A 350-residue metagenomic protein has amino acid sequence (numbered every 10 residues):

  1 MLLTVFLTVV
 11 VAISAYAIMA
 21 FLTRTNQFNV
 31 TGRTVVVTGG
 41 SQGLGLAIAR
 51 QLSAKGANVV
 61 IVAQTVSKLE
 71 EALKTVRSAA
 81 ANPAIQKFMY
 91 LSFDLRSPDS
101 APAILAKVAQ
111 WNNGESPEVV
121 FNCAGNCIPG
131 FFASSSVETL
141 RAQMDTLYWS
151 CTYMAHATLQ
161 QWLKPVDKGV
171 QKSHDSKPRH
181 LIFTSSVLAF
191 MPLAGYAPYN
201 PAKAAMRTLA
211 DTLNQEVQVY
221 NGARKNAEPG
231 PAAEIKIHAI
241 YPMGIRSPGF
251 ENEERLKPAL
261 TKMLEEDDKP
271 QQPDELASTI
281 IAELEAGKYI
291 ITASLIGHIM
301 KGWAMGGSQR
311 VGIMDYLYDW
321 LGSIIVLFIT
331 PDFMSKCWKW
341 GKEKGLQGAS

Functional and structural regions predicted by a protein language model:
T34, S41-Q42: Conserved glycine-rich cofactor-binding loop
K55-A72: Conserved glycine-rich Rossmann-like NAD(P)H-binding loop of the short-chain dehydrogenase/reductase
A79-D99: Rossmann-fold cofactor-recognition segment
W111, S116, C127-R141, K164-D175 (+1 more regions): Conserved mid-core segment of classical short-chain dehydrogenase/reductases
A155, A202-A205: Active-site helix of classical SDR
S186: Residue(s) in the substrate-gating loop at a strand-loop-helix junction that position the organic substrate next
Q215-V311: SDR active-site lid
